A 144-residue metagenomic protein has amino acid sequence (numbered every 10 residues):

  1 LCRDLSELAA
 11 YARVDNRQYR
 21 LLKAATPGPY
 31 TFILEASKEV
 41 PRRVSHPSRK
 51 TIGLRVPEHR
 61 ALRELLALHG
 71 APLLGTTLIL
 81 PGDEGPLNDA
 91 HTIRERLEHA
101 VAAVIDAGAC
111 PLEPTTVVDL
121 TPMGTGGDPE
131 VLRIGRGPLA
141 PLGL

Functional and structural regions predicted by a protein language model:
L1-L144: Active-site-adjacent structural elements in enzyme catalytic cores
